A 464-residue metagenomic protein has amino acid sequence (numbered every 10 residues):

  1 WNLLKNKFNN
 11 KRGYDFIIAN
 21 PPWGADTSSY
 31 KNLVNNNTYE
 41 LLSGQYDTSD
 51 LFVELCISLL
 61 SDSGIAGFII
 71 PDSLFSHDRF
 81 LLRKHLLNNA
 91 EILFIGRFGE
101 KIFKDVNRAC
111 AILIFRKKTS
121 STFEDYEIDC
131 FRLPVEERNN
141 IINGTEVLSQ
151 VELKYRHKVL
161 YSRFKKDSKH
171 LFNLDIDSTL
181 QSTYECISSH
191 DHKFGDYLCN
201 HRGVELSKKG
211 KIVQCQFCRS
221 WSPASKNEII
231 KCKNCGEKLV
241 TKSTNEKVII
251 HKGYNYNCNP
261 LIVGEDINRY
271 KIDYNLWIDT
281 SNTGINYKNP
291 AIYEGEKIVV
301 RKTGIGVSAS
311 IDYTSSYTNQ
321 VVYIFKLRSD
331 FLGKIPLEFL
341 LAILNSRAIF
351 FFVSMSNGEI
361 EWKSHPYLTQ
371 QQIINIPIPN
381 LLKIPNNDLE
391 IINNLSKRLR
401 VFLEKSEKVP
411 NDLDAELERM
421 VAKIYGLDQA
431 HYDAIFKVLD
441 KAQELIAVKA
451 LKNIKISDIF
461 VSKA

Functional and structural regions predicted by a protein language model:
N2-K242, N319-V322, L332, P366-I373: Signature of N6-adenine DNA methyltransferases within the class I
P22-G24, S73, S120, I267-R269 (+5 more regions): Short, glycine-/Ser/Thr-/acidic-enriched flexible segments
N36-E40, N268-I292: Sequence-specific dsDNA recognition surfaces
N89, A291-Y293, I324-E390, R398: Basic, amphipathic alpha-helical recognition segments used for DNA target recognition
F94-R97, R269-Y274, R301-T318, A342 (+1 more regions): Short, ligand-facing micro-motifs at secondary-structure edges
G144-E146, Q150-R202, I229-V240, E265 (+1 more regions): Non-catalytic DNA-recognition/assembly elements of restriction-modification systems
I212, G253-N255, L276-I278, P290-Y293 (+2 more regions): Short, surface-exposed loop/turn microsegments at beta-strand edges and helix-strand junctions
I229-Y270: Short microdomains enriched in Cys/His and/or Lys/Arg
